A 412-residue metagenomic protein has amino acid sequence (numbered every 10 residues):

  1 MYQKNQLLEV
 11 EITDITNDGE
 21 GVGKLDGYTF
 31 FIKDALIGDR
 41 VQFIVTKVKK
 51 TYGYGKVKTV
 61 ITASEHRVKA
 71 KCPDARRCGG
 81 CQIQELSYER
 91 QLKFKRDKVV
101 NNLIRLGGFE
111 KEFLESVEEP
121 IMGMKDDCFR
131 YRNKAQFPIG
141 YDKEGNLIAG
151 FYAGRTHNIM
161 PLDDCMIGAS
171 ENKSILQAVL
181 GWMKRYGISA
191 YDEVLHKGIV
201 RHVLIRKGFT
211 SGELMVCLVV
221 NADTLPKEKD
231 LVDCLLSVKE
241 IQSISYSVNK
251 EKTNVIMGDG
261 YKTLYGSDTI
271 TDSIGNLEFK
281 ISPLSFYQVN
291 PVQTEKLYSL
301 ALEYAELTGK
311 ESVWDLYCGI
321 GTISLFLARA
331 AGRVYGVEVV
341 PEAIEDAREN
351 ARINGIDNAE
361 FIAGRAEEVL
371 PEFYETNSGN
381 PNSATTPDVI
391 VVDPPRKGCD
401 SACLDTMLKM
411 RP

Functional and structural regions predicted by a protein language model:
M1-K262, E303-K310, P381, T385-T386 (+1 more regions): SAM-dependent transferase fold signal centered on methyltransferase-like domains, encompassing both Class I
Y2-E9, N17, D223-P412: Rossmann-like S-adenosyl-L-methionine
